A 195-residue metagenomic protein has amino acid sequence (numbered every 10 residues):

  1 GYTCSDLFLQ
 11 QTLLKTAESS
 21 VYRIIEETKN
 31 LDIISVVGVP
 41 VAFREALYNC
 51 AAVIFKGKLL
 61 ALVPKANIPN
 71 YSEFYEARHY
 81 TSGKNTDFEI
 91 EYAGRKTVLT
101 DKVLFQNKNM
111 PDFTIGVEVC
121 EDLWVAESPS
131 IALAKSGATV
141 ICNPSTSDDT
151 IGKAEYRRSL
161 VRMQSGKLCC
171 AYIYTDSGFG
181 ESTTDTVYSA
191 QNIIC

Functional and structural regions predicted by a protein language model:
G1-C195: Enzyme catalytic cores with a strong preference for nitrogen-chemistry domains
